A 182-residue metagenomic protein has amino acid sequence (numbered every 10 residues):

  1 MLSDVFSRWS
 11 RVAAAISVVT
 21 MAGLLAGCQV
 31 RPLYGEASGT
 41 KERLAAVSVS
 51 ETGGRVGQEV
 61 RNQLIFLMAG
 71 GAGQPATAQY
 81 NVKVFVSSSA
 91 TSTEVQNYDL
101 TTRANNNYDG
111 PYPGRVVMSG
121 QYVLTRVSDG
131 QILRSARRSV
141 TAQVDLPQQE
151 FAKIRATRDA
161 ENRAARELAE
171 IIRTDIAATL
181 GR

Functional and structural regions predicted by a protein language model:
L2-S17: Bacterial N-terminal signal peptides that target proteins for export
G23-G27: C-terminal motif of bacterial Sec signal peptides marking the signal peptidase cleavage site
Q29-P32: Bacterial signal peptide processing site
A37-E59: Post-signal peptide N-terminal segment of mature Sec-exported envelope proteins
G71-R137, Q143-D159: Surface-exposed short loop/turn segments
S128, A152-R182: C-terminal/domain-edge helix-coil "capping" segments
